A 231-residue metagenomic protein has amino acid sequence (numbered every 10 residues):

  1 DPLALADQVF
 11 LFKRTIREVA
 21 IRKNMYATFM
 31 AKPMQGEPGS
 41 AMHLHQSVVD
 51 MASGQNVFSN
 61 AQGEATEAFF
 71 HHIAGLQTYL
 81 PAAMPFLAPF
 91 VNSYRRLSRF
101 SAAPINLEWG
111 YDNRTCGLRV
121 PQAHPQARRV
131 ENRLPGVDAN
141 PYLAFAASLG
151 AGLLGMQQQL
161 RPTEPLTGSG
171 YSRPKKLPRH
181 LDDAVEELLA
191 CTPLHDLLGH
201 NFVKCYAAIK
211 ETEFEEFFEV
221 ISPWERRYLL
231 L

Functional and structural regions predicted by a protein language model:
D1-P2, P193: A broad detector of the eukaryotic-type serine/threonine protein kinase catalytic domain
L3-L166, G170, P174: Active-site capping/gating regions of soluble enzymes
G170-L231: Acidic, glycine-enriched catalytic cores built around paired aspartates
